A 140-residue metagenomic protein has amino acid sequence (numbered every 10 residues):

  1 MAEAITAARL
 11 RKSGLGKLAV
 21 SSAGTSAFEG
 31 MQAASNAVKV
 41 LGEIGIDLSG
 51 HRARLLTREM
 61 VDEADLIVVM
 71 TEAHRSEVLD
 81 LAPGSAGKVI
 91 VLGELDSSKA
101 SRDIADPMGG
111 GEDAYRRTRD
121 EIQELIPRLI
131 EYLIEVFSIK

Functional and structural regions predicted by a protein language model:
M1-E63, E131-K140: Conserved active-site segments centered on acidic
L66, E72-K140: Phosphate-binding/catalytic loops
